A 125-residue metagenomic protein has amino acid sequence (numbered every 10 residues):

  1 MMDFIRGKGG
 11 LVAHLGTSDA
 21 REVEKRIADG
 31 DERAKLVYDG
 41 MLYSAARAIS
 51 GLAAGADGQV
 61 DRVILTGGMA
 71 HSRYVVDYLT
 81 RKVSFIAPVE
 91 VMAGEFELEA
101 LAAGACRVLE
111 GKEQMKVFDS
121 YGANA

Functional and structural regions predicted by a protein language model:
D3, G7-G58: Adenine-nucleotide phosphate-binding core of ATP-dependent small-molecule kinases
I5, I27, I64-G68, A93: Active-site proximal loops enriched in glycine and acidic residues that flank catalytic Cys/His/Asp and coordinate
L11-H14, G67-H71, L98: Short, small-residue-enriched loops and turns at beta-alpha junctions that line or gate enzyme active sites
A45, V63, A105: Hydrophobic, well-ordered secondary-structure elements that form the walls of internal hydrophobic environments
A56-V63, F85-P88: Short, surface-exposed connector motifs at secondary-structure boundaries
V60-L79: Glycine-rich phosphate-binding loops at beta-strand->alpha-helix junctions
A70, E90-A125: Glycine-rich phosphate-binding/hydrolytic loop that grips phosphoryl groups
Y78-A87, K112-Q114: A glycine- and small-aliphatic-rich helix-loop capping segment at beta-alpha/alpha-beta transitions that lines
